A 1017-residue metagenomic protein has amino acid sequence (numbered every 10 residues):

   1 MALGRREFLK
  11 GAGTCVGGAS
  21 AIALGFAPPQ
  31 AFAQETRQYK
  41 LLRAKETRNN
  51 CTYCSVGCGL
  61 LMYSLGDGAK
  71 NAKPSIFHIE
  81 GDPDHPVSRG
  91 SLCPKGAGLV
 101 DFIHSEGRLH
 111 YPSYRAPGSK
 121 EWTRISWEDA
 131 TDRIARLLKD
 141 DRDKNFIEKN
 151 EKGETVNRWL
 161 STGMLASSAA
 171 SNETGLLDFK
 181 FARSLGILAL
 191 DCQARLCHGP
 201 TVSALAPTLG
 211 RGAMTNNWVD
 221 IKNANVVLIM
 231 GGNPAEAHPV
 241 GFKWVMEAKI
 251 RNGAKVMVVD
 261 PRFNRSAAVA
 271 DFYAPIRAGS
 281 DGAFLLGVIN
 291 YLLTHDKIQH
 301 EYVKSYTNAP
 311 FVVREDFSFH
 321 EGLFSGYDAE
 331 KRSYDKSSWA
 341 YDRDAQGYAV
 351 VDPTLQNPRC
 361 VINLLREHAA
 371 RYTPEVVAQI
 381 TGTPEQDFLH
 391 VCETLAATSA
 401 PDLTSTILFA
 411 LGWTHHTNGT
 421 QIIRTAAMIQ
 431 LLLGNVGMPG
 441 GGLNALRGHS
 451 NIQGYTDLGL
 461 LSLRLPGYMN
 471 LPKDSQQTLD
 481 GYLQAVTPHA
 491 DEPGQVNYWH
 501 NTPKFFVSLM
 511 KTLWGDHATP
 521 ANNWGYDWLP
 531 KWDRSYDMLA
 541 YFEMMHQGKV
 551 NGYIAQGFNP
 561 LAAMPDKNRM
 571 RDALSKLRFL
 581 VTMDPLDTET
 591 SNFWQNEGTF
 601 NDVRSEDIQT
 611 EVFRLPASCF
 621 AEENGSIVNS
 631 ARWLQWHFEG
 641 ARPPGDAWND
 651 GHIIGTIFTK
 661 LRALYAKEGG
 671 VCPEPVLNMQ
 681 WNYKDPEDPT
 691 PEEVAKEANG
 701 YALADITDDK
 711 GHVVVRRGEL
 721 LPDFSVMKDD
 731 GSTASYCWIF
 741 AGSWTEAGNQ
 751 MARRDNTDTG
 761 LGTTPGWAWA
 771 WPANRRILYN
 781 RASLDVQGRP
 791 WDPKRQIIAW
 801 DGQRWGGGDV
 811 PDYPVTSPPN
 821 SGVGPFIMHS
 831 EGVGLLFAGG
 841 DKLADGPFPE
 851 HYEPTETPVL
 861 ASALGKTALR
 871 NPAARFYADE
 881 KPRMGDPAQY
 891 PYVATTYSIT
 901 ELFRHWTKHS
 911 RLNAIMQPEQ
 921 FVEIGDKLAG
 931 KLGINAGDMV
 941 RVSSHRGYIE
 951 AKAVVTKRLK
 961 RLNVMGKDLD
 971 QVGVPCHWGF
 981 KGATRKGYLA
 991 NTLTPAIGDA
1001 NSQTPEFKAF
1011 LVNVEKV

Functional and structural regions predicted by a protein language model:
M1-V16: N-terminal secretory signal peptides and thylakoid transit peptides that target proteins across membranes
A2, A23-L61: C-terminal segment of N-terminal export signals and the immediately downstream linker at the start of the mature
Q38-N49, P74-S91: Immediate flanking context of iron-sulfur cluster ligation sites
L61, Y114, W122-I125, D129-V226: Long, structured ligand/cofactor-binding scaffold of large enzymes
R133, N264-P401, I654: Long, well-ordered, tryptophan-enriched scaffold segments
L176-E247, N252-M257, A283, D342 (+4 more regions): Extended redox/cofactor-interaction regions of prokaryotic respiratory oxidoreductases
T610-F613, A617-P643, V955, C976: Glycine/threonine-rich phosphate-binding loop and adjacent beta-strand/alpha-helix elements that clamp
H652-D705, D809, S817-P818, G839-L843 (+3 more regions): Long, contiguous, secondary-structure-rich segments that constitute the structural scaffold of globular domains
